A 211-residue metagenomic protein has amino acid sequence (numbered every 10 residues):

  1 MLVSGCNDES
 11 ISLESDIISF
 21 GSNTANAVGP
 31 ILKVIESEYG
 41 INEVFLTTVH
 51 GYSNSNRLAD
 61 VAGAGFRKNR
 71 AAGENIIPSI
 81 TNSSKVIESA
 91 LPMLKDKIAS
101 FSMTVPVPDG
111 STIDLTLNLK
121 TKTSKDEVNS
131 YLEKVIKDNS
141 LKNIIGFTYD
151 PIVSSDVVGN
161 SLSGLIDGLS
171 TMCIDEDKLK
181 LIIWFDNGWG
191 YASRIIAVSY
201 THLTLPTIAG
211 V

Functional and structural regions predicted by a protein language model:
M1-N69, C173, I195-A197: N-terminal Rossmann-like NAD(P) cofactor-binding subdomain of oxidoreductases, focused on the glycine-rich
N23, S79, K120, D186-N187: Structured loop/turn residues at secondary-structure junctions
N26, K122-T123, W189-G190: A generic structural signal for alpha-helix starts
G40-L179: C-terminal substrate-binding/catalytic lobe of Rossmann-fold NAD(P)-dependent oxidoreductases
V105, W184-Y191: Glycine-rich phosphate/pyrophosphate-binding beta-alpha loops
N129-Y131, R194-V198: Composition- and surface-driven signal marking solvent-exposed, interaction-prone regions in large proteins
T201-T207: Conserved small/polar residues in nucleotide/adenosyl-binding loops
